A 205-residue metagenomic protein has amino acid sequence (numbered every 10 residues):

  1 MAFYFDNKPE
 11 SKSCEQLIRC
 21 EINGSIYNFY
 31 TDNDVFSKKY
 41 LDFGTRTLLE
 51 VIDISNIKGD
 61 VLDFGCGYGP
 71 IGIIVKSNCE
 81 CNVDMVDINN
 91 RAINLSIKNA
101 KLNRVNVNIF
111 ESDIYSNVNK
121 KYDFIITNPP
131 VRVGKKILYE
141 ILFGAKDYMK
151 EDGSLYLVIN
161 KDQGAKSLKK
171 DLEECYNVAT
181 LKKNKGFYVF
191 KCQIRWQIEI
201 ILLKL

Functional and structural regions predicted by a protein language model:
M1-N23, D34: N-terminal auxiliary segments of SAM/dcSAM-dependent transferases
D32-L49: Conserved SAM-binding loop and adjacent beta-strand
G44-T127: Conserved SAM/SAH cofactor-binding pocket of Class I
M85, L157, L181: Conserved SAM-binding loop
Y139-E151: A short glycine-rich, Lys/Arg-flanked "PGG" loop and its adjoining helix->strand segment in the class I
D152-N160: Conserved beta-strand signature within the Rossmann-like core of class I S-adenosyl-L-methionine
N160-C175: Conserved class I S-adenosyl-L-methionine
K183-L205: Core SAM-dependent methyltransferase catalytic element
